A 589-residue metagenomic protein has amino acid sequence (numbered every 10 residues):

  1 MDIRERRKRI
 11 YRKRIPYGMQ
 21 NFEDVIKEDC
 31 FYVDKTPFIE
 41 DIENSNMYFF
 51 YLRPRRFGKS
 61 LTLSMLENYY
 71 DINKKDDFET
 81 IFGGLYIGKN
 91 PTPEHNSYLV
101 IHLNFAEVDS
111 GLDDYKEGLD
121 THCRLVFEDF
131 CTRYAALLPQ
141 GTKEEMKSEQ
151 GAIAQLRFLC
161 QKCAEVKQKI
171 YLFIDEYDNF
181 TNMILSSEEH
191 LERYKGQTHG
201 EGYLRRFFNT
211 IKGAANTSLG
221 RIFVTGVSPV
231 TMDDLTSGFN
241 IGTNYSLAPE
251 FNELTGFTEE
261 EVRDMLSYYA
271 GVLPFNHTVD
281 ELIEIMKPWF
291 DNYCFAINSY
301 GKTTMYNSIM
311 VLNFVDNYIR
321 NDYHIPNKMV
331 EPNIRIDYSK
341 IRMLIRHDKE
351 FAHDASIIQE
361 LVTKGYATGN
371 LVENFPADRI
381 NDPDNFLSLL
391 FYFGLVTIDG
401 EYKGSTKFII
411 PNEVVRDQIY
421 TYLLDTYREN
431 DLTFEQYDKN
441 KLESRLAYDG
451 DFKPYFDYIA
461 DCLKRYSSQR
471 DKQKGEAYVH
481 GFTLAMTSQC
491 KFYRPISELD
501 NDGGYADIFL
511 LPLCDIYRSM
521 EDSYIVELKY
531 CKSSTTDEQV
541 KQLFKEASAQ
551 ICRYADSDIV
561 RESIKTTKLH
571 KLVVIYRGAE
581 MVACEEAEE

Functional and structural regions predicted by a protein language model:
I10-E40: N-terminal pre-Walker A segment at the start of P-loop NTPase domains
G18, D34, D71-T132: P-loop NTPase motor core
K59: Conserved lysine of the Walker
F158-E165, R193-G220: Substrate-engagement module of ASCE P-loop NTPases
F173-D175, R205-R206, G220-V227: Structural recognition of the conserved hydrophobic beta-strand(s) that form the central parallel beta-sheet of P-loop
T231-G238, Y245-D316, L361: Amphipathic alpha-helical segments of the small helical/lid subdomains adjacent to P-loop NTPase cores
G242-T243, G301, Y306-A555, A583-E589: Extended alpha-helical interface modules used as scaffolds for assembling large macromolecular complexes
I559-E589: Domain-level recognition of nuclease-like catalytic cores that cleave nucleotide substrates
